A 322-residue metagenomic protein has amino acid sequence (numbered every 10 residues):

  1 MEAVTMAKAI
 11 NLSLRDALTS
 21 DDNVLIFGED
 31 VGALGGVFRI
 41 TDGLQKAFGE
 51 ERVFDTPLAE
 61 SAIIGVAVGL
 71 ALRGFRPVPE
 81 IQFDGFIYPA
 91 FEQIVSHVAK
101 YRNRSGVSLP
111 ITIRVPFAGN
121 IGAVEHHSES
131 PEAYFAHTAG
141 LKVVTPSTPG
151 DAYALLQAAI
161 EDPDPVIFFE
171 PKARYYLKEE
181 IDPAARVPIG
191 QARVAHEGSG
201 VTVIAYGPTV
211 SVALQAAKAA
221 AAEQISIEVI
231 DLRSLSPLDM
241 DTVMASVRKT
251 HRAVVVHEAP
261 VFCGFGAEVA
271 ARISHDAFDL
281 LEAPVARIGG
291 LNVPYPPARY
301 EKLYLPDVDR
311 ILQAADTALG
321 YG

Functional and structural regions predicted by a protein language model:
M1-P165, F169, L303: Thiamine diphosphate
V31, F38-A47, E60, G106-R114 (+2 more regions): Thiamine diphosphate
